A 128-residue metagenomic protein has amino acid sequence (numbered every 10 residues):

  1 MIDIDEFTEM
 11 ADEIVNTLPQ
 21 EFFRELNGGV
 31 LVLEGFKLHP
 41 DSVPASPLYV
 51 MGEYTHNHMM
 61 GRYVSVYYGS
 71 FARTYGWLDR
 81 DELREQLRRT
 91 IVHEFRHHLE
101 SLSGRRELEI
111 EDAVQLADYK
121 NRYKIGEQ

Functional and structural regions predicted by a protein language model:
I4-E9: Phosphate/ribose-recognition catalytic cores of enzymes acting on nucleotide-derived substrates
A11-I14, L87, I91: Generic structural signal for hydrophobic residues
E13-S70: Auxiliary, metal-adjacent structural segments of Zn-dependent hydrolase domains
T17, E21, T90, E94-H98: Short alpha-helical functional segments enriched in proximate histidine and acidic residues
G69-F71, R80-R89, H98-Q128: Post-HEXXH active-site segment of zinc metalloproteases
